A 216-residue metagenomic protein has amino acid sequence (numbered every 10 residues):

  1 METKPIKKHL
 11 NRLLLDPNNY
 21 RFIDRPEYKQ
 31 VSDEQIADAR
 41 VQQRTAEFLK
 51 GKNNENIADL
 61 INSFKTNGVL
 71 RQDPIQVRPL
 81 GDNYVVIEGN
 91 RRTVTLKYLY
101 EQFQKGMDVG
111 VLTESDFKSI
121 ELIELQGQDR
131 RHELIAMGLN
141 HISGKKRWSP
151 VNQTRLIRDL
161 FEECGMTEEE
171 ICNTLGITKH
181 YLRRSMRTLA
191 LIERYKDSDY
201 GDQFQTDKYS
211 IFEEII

Functional and structural regions predicted by a protein language model:
M1-G110, K118-L122: Short, charged/polar connector segments at secondary-structure boundaries
D16-I23, R130-E133, Q203: Residues in flexible loops and secondary-structure boundaries
Y20-E27, Q76, L134-I135, N173 (+2 more regions): Generic alpha-helix signal with a bias toward terminal, lower-confidence helices and secondary-structure junctions
Y28-S32, P79, G176, A190 (+2 more regions): A sequence-level detector of short, solvent-exposed, charge-rich linear segments
V41, T45, T113, F212-I216: Generic structural signal of hydrophobic/aromatic residues within well-ordered alpha-helices of folded domains
Q72, Q76-F103, T154-I171, E193-Q205: Repeat-unit-sized solenoid/scaffold elements
G110-E193: Amphipathic, charge-rich alpha-helical segments that serve as recognition/docking helices
M186-I216: Amphipathic alpha-helical extensions and coiled-coil-like segments
